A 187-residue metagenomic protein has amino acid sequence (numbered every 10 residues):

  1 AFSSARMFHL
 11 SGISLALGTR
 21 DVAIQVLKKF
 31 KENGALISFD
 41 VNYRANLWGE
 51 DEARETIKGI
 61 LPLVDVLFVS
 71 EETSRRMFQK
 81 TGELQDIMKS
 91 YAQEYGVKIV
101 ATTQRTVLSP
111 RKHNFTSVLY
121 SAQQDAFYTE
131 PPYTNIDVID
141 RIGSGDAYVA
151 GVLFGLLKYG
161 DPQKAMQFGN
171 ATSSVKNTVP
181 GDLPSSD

Functional and structural regions predicted by a protein language model:
A1-F127, P132: Ribokinase/PfkB-type carbohydrate-kinase core domain
Y128, P132-D187: Conserved post-catalytic alpha-helical subdomain immediately downstream of the catalytic base and nucleotide-binding
